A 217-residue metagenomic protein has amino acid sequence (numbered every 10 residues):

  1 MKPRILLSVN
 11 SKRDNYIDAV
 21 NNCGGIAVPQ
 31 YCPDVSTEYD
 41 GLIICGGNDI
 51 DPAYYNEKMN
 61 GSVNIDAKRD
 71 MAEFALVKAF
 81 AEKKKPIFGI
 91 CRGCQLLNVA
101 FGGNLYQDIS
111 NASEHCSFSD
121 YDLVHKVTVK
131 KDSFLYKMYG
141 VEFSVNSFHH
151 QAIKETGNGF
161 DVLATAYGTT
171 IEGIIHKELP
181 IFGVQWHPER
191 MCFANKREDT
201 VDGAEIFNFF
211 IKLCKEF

Functional and structural regions predicted by a protein language model:
M1-R92, N98-Y106, S110-M138, H150 (+4 more regions): N-terminal beta1-alpha1 cap of cysteine-dependent amidohydrolase-like domains
G140-S144: Catalytic cores of DNA base-excision repair glycosylases
S147: Short, basic/aromatic recognition patches
